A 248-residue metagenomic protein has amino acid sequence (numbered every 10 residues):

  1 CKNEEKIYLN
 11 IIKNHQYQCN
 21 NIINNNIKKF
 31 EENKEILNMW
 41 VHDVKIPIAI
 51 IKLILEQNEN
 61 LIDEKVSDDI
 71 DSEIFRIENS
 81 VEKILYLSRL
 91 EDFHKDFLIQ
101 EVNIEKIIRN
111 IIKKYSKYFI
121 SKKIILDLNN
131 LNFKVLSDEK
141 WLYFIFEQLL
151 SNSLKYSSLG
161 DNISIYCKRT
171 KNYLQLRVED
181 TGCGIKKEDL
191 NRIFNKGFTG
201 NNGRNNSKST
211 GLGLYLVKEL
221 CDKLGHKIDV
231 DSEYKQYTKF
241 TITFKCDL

Functional and structural regions predicted by a protein language model:
F93-F97, N130, K134-S137: Conserved micro-motifs of the catalytic ATP-binding
S116-D127: Short conserved segments within the C-terminal catalytic ATPase subdomain
S153-L154: Short helix-loop "hinge" at the ATP-lid/N-box region of the Bergerat-fold HATPase_c
G160-N172: Short beta-strand/loop element within the Bergerat-fold HATPase_c
D180: Acidic ATP/Mg2+-coordinating residue in the GHKL
I185-F198: Short conserved segment of the HATPase_c
